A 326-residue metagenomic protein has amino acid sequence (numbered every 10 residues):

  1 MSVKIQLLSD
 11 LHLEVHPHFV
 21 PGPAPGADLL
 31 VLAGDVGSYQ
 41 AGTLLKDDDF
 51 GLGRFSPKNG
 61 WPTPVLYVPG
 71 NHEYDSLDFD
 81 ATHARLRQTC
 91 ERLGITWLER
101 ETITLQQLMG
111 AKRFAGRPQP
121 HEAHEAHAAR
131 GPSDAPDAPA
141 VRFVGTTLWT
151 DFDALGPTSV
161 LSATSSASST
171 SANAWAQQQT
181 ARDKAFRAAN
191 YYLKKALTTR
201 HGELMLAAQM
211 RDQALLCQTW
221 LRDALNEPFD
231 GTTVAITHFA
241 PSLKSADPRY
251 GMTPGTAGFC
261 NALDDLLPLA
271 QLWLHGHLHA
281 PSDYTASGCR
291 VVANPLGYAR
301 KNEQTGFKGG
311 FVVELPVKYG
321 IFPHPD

Functional and structural regions predicted by a protein language model:
M1-Q6, I103-P118, D134-V144, G231-T232 (+1 more regions): Beta-strand-turn-beta hairpins that frame and shape the catalytic cleft of phosphate-ester-processing enzymes
M1-Y67, Y74-A81, A126, A207 (+2 more regions): N-terminal active-site segment of His-dependent metallophosphoesterases
S2, H124-R130, D247, T253-Q271 (+1 more regions): Binuclear metal-dependent phosphoesterase catalytic core
L7-S9, L30-D35, L66-N71, T96-E101 (+3 more regions): Active-site neighborhood of phospho(di)ester-bond hydrolases with catalytic His/Asp-centered motifs
H12-H18, G37-G42, H72-H83, I103-Q107 (+4 more regions): Active-site environment of divalent metal-dependent phosphoester hydrolases
K46-G53, A81-R85, G251-N261: Charged helix-capping and loop-helix junction motifs
V65-G110, A138-V160, S168: A basic- and aromatic-enriched beta-loop-alpha substructure that forms the phosphate/nucleotide- and DNA/RNA-contacting
A115-P118, H127, V141-V234, P241-S245 (+1 more regions): Active-site-proximal loop/helix segment associated with metal-binding centers of metalloenzymes
